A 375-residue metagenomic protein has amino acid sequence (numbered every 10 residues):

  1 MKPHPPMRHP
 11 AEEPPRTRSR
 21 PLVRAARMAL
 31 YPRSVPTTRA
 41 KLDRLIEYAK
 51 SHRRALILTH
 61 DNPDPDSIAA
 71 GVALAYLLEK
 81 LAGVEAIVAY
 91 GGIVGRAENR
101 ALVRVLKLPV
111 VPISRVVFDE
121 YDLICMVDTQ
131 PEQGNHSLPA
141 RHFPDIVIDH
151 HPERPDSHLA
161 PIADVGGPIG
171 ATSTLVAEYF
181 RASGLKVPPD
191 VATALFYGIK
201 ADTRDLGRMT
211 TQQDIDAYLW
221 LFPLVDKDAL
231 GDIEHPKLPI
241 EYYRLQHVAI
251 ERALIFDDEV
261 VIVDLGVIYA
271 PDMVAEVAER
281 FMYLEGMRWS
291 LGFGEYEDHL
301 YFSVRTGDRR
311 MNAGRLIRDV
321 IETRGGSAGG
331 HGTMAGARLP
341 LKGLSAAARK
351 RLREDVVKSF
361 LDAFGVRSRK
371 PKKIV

Functional and structural regions predicted by a protein language model:
M1-Y31: N-terminal amphipathic/basic-hydrophobic helices that include classical n-h-c signal peptides and signal-anchor
R20-N62, V72-E79, P155-H299, T306 (+2 more regions): A structured phosphate/pyrophosphate-recognition subdomain
H52-V117: Anionic-ligand anchoring segments at beta-strand to alpha-helix junctions in alpha/beta enzyme folds, i.e., glycine
R54, V84-I87, L123, P144 (+1 more regions): Residues at the starts of beta-strands that form the adenosine-phosphate
A101-I162: Active-site cofactor/cluster-binding pocket
D298-V320, G326-G332: Nucleotide-binding motor/catalytic cores of P-loop/tubulin-like NTPases across gene-expression machines
